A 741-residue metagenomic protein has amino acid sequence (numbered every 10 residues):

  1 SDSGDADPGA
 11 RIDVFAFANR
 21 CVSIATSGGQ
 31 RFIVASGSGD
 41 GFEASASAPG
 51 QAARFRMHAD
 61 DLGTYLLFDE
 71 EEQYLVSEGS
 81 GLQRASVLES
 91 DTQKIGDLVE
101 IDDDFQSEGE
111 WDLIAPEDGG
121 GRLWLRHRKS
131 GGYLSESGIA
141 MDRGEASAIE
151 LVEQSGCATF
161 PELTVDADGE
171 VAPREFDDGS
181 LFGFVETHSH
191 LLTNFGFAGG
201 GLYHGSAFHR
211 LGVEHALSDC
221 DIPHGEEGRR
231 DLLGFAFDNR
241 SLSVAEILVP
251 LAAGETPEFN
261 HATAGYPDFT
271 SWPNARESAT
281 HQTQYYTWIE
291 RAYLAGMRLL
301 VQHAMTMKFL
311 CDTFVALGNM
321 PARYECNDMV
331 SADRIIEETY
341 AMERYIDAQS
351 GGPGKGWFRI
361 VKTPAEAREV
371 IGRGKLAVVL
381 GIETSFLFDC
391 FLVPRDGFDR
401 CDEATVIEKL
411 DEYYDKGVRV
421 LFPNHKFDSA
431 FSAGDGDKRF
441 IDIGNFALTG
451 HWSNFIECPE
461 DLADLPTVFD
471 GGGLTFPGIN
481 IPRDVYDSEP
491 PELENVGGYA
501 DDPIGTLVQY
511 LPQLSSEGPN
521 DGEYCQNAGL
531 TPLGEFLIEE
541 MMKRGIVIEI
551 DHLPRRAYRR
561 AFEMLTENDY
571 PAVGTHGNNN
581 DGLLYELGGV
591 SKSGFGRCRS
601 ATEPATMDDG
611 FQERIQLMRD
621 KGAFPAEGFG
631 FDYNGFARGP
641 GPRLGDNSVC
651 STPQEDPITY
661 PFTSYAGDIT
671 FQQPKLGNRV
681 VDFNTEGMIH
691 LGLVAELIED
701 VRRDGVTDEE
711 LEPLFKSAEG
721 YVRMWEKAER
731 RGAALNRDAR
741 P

Functional and structural regions predicted by a protein language model:
S1-E162: Lectin-like carbohydrate-binding module/patch detector with strong preference for beta-trefoil
V152-C525, P532-E539, K543, R556-T566 (+2 more regions): N-terminal hydrophobic targeting/anchoring segments and the immediately downstream early-domain regions of hydrolases
V547-I550: Short catalytic-loop micro-motif centered on adjacent basic/acidic residues
